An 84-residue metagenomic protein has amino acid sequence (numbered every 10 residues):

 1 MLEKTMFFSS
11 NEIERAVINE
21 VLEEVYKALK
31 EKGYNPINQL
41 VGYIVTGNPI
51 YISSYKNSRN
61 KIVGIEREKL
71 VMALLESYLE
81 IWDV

Functional and structural regions predicted by a protein language model:
L2-V84: Intrinsically disordered, low-complexity, basic-enriched segments
